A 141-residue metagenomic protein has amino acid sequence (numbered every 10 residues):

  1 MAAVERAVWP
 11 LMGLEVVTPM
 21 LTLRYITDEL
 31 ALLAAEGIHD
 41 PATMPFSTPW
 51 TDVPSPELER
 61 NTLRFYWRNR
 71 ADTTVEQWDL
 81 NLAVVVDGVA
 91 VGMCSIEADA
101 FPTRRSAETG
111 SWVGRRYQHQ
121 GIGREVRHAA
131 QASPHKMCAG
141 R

Functional and structural regions predicted by a protein language model:
M1-R116, S133, M137: GNAT-family acyltransferases
Y117, G121-A130: Conserved acetyl-CoA pyrophosphate-binding loop and the N-cap/start of the following alpha-helix in GNAT-like
